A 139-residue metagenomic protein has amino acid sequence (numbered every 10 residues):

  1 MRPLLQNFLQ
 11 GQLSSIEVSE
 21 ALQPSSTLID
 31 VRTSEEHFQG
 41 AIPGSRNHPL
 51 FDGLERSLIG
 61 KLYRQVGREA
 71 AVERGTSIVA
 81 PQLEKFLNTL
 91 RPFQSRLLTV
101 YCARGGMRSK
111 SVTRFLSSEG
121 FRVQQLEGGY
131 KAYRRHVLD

Functional and structural regions predicted by a protein language model:
M1-A41, A71, L138-D139: Flexible, polar/low-complexity N-terminal or interdomain linker segments that lie immediately upstream of folded
L28, S45-N47, V123-Q125: Conserved beta-strand scaffold positions in the cores of enzyme catalytic domains, especially in NTP/NDP-utilizing
V31, L50, A103, G128: Cofactor-binding loop segments of dinucleotide-utilizing enzymes, especially the Rossmann-like FAD- and NAD(P)+-binding
S34, Q39-N88: Glycine/alanine-rich phosphate-binding loops at beta-alpha junctions
A41, S45, G106-M107, G129-Y130: Gly/Ser/Thr-rich helix-start
I42-G44, R114-L116, D139: Short, glycine/charged-enriched secondary-structure capping and boundary segments
E73-Q125: Catalytic cysteine-centered active loop of the rhodanese-like fold, especially the PTP/DSP P-loop
R122, L126-D139: Cysteine-dependent PTP/DSP-like catalytic domain, specifically the C-terminal lobe
